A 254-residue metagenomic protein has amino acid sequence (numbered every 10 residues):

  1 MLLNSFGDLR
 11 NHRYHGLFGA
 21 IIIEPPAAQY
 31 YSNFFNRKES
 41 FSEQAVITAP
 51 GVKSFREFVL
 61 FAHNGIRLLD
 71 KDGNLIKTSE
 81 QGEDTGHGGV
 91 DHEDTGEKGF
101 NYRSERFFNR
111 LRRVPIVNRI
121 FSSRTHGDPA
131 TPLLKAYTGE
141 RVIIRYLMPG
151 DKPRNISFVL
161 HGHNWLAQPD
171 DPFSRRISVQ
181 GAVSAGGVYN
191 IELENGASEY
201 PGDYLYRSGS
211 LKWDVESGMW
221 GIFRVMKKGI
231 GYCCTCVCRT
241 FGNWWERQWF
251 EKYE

Functional and structural regions predicted by a protein language model:
M1-E254: Copper-binding active sites and cupredoxin-like electron-transfer domains, recognizing His/Cys-rich ligand loops
